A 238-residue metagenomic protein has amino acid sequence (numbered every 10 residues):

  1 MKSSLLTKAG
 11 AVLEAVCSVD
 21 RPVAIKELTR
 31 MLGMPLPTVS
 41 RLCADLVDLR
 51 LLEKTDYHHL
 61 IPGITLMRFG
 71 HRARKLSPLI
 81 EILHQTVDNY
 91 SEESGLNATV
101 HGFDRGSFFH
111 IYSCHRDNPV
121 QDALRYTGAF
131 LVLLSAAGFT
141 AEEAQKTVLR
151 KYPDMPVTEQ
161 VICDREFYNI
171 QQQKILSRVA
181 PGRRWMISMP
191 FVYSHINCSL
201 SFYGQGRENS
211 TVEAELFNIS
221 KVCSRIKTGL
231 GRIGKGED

Functional and structural regions predicted by a protein language model:
M1-A73, S224, T228: N-terminal helix-turn-helix
A15, M31, I82-E93, N97 (+4 more regions): Amphipathic alpha-helical regulatory segments at dimerization interfaces that relay allosteric signals between sensory
C17, L134-G138, S220-G234: Short amphipathic alpha-helical signal-transduction/dimerization elements
T65-E93: Conserved segment of winged-helix/HTH DNA-binding domains
G95-G102, G106-F109: Short, hydrophobic-rich beta-strand element in sensory/regulatory alpha-beta domains
S107-H115, P119-R125: Amphipathic coiled-coil signal-relay and dimerization helices
P119-A180: Short, solvent-exposed recognition segments
T158-G229: Extended hydrophobic
